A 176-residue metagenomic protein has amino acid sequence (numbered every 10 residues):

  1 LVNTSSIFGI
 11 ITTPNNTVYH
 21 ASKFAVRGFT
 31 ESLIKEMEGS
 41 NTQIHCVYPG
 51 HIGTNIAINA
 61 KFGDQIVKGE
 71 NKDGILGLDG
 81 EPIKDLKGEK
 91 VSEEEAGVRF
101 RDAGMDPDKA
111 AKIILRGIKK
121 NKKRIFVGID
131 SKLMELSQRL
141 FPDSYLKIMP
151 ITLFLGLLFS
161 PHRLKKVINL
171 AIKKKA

Functional and structural regions predicted by a protein language model:
N3: Rossmann-fold scaffold of SDR-type NAD(P)-dependent oxidoreductases
S6: Residue(s) in the substrate-gating loop at a strand-loop-helix junction that position the organic substrate next
I11, S32-T42: Active-site-adjacent segment of SDR/Rossmann-fold oxidoreductases
I11-V18: Active-site loop immediately N-terminal to the catalytic Tyr-X3-Lys motif of short-chain dehydrogenase/reductase
Y19, R27: Catalytic tyrosine of NAD(P)H-dependent dehydrogenase/reductases that use a Tyr as the general acid/base
S22: Active-site helix of classical SDR
G39-I129: SDR active-site lid
K122-L158, R163: A transmembrane-helix-recognition feature enriched in membrane-embedded lipid enzymes and envelope glyco-/phospholipid
